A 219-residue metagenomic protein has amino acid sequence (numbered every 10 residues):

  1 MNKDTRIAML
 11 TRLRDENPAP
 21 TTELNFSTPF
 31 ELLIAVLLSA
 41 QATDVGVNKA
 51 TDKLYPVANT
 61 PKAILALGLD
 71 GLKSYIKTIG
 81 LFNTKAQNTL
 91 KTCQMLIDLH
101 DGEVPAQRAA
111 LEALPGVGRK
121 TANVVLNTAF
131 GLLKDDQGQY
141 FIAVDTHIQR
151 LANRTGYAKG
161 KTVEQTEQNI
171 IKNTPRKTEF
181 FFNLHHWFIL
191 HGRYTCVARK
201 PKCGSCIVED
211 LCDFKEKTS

Functional and structural regions predicted by a protein language model:
N2-S219: Catalytic cores of DNA base-excision repair glycosylases
